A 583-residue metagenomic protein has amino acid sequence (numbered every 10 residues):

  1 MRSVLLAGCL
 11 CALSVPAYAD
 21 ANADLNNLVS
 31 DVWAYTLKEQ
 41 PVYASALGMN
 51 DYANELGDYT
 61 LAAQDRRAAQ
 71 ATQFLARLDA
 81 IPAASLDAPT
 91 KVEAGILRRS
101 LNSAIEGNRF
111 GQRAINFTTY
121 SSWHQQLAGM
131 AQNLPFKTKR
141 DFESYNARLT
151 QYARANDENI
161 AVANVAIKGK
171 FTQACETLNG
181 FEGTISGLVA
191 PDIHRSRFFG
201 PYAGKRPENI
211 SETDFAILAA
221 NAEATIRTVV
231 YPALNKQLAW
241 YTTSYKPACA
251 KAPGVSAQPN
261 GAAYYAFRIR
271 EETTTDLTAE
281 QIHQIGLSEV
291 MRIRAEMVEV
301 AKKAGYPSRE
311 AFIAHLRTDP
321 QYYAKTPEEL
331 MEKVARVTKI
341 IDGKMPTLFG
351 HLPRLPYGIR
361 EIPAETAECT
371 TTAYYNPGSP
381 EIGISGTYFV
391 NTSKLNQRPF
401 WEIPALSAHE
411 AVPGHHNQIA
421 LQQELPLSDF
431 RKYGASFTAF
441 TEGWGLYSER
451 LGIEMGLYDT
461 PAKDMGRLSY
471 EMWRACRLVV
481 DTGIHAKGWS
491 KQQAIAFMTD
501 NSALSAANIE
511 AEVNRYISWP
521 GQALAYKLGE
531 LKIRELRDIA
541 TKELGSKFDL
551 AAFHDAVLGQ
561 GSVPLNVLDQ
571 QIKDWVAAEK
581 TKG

Functional and structural regions predicted by a protein language model:
M1-Y18: Gram-negative bacterial Sec-dependent N-terminal signal peptides
A19-G583: N-terminal maturation segment of proteins
